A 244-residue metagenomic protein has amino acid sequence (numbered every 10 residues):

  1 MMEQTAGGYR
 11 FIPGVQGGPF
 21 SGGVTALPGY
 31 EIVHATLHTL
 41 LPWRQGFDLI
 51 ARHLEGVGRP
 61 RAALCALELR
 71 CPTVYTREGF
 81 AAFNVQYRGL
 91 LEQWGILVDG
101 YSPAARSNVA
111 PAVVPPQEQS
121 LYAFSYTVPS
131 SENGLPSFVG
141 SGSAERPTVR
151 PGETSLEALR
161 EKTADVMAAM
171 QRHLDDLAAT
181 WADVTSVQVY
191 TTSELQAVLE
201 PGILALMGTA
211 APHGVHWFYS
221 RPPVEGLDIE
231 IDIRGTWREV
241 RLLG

Functional and structural regions predicted by a protein language model:
M1-G244: Short, polar/acidic, helix-capping and beta-turn segments at strand->helix junctions that line the mouths
